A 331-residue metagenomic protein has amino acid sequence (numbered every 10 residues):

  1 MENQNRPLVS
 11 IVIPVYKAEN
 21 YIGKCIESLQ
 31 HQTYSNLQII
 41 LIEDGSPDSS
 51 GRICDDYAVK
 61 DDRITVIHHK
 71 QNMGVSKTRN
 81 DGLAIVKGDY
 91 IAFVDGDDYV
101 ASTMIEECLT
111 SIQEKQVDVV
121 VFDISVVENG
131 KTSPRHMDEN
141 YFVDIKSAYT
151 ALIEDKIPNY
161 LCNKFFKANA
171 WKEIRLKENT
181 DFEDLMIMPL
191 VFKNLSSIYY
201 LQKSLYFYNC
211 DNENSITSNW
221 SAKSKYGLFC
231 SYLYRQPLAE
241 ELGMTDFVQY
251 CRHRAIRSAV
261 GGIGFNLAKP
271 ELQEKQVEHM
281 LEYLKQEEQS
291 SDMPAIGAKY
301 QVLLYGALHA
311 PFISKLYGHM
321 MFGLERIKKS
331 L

Functional and structural regions predicted by a protein language model:
M1-Q30: N-proximal low-complexity "stem/linker" segments adjacent to membrane-targeting elements
R6-V9, Q30-L41, S49, D61-T65: Short loop->beta transition adjacent to catalytic acidic/histidine clusters or analogous donor-positioning motifs
S35, E43-R52, Q71-M73, D95: A conserved acidic beta->alpha catalytic loop
H69-V86, E107: Glycine-rich, basic loop-to-helix element that forms the pyrophosphate-binding segment of sugar-nucleotide handling
I91: Short aromatic/hydrophobic "clamp" motif used to bind/position activated sugar donors
G96-Y199, N209-C210, N214-K223: Donor-binding/catalytic cores of nucleotide-activated saccharide and glycerol-phosphate transferases/polymerases
L205-D211, S218-D246, S258-S290: Catalytic core of nucleotide-sugar-dependent glycosyltransferases
A268-L331: Membrane-interface aromatic/basic loop that binds lipid-linked glycans or pyrophosphate carriers, typified by
